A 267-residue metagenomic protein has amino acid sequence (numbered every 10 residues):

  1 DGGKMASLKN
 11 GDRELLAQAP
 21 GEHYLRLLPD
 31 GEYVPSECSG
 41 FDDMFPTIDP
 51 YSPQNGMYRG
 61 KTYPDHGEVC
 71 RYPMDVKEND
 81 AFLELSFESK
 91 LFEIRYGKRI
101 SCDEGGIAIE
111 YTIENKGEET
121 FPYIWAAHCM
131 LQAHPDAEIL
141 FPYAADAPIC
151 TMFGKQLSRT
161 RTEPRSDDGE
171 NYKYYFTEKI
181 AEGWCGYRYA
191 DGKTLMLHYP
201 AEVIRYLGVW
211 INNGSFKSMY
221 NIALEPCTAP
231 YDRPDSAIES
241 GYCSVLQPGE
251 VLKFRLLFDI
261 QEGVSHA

Functional and structural regions predicted by a protein language model:
D1-A108, E119-K173, T177-A267: Surface-exposed acidic/polar loop and edge beta-strand patches at domain peripheries
